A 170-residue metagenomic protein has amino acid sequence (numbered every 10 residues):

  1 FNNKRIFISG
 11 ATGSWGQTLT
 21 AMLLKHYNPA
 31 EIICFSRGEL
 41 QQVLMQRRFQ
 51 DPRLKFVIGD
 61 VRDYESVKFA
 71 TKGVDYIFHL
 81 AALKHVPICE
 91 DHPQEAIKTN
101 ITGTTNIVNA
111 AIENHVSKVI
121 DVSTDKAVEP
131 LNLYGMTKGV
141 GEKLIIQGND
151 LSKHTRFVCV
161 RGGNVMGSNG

Functional and structural regions predicted by a protein language model:
K4-K25: N-terminal Rossmann NAD(P)H-binding glycine-rich loop of SDR-like oxidoreductase domains
L24-Q41: Conserved glycine-rich Rossmann-like NAD(P)H-binding loop of the short-chain dehydrogenase/reductase
S36, V57-I58, K98: Conserved residues in the N-terminal Rossmann fold of short-chain dehydrogenase/reductase
L40, R62, K84: Adenine-nucleotide cofactor-binding loop residues
L44-L54: Short, conserved SAM-binding/catalytic segment of Class I S-adenosyl-L-methionine-dependent methyltransferases
K55-Y76: Conserved Rossmann-fold cofactor-binding substructure of NAD(P)-dependent oxidoreductases
Y76-H79, L83-K143, Q147, F157-V158: Conserved Rossmann-fold NAD(P)-dependent oxidoreductase catalytic core, especially the SDR/UDP-sugar
L144-S168: Conserved beta-loop-beta element that borders a ligand/cofactor-binding pocket
